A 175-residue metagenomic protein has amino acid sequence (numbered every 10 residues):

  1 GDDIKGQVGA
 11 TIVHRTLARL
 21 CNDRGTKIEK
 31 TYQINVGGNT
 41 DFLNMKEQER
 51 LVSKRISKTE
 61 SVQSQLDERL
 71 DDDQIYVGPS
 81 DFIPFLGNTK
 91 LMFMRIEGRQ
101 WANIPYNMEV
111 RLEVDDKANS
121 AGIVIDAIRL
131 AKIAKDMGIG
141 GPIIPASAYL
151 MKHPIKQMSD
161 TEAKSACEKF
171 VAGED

Functional and structural regions predicted by a protein language model:
G1-G140, I144: Active-site-lining helix/loop region of Rossmann-like oxidoreductase modules
N119-D175: NAD(P)-dependent Rossmann-like dehydrogenase/reductase catalytic/cofactor-binding core
